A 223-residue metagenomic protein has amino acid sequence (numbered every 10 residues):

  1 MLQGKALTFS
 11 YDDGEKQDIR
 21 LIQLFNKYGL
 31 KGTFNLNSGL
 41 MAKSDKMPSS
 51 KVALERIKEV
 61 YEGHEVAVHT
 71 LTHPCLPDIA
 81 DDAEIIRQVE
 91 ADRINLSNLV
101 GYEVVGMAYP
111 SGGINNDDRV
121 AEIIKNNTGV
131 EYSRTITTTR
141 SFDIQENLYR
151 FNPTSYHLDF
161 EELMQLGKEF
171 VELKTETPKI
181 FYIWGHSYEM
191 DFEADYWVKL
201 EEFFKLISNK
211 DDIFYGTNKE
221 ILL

Functional and structural regions predicted by a protein language model:
M1-Q23, N98-L99, I114-L223: C-terminal active-site subregion of NodB/CE4 polysaccharide deacetylases
Y28-R119, N127-T128, I136-F151, S155 (+1 more regions): Metal-dependent polysaccharide deacetylase catalytic core of the NodB/CE4 family, i.e., the active-site-bearing domain
